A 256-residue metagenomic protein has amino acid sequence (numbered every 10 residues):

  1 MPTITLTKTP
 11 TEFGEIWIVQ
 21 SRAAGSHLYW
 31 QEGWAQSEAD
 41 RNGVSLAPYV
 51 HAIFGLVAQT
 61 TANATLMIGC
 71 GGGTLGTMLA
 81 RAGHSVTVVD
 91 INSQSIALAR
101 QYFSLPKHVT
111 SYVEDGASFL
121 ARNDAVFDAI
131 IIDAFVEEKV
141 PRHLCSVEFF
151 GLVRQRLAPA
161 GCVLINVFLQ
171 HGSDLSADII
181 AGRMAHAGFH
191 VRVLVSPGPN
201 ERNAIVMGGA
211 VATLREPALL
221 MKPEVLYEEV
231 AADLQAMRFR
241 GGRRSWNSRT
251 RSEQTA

Functional and structural regions predicted by a protein language model:
P2-Q20, A35-D40, G55, Q59 (+1 more regions): SAM/dcSAM-binding transferase cores
T7-T9, V44-C162, G172-I180, P199-N203 (+1 more regions): The AdoMet/dcAdoMet-binding core of the Class I SAM-like
S26-Q31, I53: S-adenosyl-L-methionine
Q31-G33, G43: Short Gly/aromatic-enriched secondary-structure transition segments
I180-A181, A187: Active-site-adjacent helix/loop segment of glycosyltransferases that harbors family-specific signature motifs
G188-P199: Conserved S-adenosyl-L-methionine
